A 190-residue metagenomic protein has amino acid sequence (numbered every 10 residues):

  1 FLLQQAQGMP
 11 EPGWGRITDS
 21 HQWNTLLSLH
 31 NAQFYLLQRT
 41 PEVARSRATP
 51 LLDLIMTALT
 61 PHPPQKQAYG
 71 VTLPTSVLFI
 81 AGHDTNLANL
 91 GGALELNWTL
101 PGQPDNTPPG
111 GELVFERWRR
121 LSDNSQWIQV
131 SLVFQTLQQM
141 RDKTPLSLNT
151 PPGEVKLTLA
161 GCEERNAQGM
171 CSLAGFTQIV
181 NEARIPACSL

Functional and structural regions predicted by a protein language model:
F1-L78, G82-L190: Signature for phosphate-centric chemistry
